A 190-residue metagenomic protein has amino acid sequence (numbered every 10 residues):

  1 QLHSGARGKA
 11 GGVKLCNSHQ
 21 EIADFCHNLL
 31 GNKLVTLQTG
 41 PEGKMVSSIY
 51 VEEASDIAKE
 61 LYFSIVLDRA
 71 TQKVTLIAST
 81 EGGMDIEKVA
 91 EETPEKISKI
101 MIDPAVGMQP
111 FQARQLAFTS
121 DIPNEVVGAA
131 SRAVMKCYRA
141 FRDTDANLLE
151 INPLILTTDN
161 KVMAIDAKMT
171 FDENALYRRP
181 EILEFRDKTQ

Functional and structural regions predicted by a protein language model:
Q1-I151, I155-Q190: ATP-dependent carboxylate/acyl-activation modules
